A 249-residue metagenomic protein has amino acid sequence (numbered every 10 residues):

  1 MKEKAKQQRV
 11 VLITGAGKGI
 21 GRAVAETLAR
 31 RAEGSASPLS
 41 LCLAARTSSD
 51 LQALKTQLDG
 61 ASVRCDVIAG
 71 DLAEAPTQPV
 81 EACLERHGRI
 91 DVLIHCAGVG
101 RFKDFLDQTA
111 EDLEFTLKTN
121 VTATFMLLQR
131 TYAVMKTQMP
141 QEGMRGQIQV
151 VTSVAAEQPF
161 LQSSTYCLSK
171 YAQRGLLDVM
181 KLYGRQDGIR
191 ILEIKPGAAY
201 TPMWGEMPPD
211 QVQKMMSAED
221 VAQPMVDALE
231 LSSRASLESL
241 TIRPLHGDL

Functional and structural regions predicted by a protein language model:
G17-K18: Conserved glycine-rich cofactor-binding loop
E33-A53: Conserved glycine-rich Rossmann-like NAD(P)H-binding loop of the short-chain dehydrogenase/reductase
D104-F105, D112-L117: Substrate-binding pocket helix/loop in short-chain dehydrogenase/reductase
L128, S169: Active-site helix of classical SDR
S153: Residue(s) in the substrate-gating loop at a strand-loop-helix junction that position the organic substrate next
Q158, V179-I189: Active-site-adjacent segment of SDR/Rossmann-fold oxidoreductases
Q186, E193, D210-L249: C-terminal helical subdomain
